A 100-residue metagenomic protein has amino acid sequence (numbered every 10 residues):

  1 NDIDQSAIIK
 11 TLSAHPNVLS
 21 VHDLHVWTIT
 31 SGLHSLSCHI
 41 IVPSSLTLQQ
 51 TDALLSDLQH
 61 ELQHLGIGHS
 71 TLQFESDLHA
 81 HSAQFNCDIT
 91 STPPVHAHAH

Functional and structural regions predicted by a protein language model:
N1-H100: Peripheral (non-transmembrane) domains and long loops of multi-pass membrane proteins
